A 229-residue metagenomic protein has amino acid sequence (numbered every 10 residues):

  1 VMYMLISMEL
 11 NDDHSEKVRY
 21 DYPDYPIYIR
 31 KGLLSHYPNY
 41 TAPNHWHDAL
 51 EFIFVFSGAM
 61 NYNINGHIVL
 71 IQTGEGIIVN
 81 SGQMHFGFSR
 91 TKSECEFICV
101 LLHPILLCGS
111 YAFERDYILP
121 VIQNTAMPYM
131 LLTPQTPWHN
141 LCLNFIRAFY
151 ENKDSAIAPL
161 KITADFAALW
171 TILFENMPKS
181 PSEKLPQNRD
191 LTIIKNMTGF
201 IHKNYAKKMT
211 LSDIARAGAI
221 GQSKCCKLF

Functional and structural regions predicted by a protein language model:
V1-G76, Q83, T91, R115-D116 (+1 more regions): Generic protein-terminus/edge-of-domain signal
G74, K224-F229: Short hydrophobic/aromatic patch on the recognition helix
G82-L107, A112-F113: Ligand-binding loop in jelly-roll beta-barrel domains
V100, V121-M127: Acidic/polar active-site rim loop that often engages polyanionic ligands
A126-H139, N152-G218: Short, Lys/Arg-enriched, Trp-marked, Pro/Gly-tolerant hinge/linker segments that flank
L143-I146, M197: Short, Lys/Arg-enriched alpha-helical recognition elements, typified by the DNA-recognition helix
G221: Helix-turn-helix DNA-binding motif, specifically the short coil turn and the N-cap/start of the second
